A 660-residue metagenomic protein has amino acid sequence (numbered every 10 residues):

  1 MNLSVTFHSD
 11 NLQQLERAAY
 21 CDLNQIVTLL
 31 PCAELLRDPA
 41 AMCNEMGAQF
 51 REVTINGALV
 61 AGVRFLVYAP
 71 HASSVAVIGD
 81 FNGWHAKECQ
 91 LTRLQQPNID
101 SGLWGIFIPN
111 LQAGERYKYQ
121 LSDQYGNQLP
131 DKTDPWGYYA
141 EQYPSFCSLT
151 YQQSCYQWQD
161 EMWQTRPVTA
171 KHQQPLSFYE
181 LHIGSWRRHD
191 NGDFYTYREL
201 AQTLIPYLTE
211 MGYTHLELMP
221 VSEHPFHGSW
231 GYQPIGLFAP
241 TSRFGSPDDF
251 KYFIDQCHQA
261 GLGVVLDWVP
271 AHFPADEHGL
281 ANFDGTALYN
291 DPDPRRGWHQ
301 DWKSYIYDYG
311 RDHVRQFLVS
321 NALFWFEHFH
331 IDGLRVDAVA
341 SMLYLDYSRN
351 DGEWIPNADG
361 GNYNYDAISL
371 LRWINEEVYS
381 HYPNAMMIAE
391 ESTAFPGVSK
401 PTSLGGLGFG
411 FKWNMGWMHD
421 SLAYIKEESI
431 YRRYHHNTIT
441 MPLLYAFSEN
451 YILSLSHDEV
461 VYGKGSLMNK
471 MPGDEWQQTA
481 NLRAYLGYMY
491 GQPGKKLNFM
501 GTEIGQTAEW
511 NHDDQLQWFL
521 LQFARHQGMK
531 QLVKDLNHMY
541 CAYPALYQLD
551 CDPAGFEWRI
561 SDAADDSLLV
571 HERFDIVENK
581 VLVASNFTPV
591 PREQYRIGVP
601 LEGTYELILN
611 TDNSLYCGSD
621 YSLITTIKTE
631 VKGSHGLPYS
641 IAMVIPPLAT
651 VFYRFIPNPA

Functional and structural regions predicted by a protein language model:
M1-R64, L94-E180, S185-G192, E199 (+1 more regions): The feature marks proteins involved in alpha-glucan
V67, Y119, L181, L208 (+12 more regions): Conserved, mostly hydrophobic/aromatic
Y68-V75, P600-G603: Short proline/glycine-enriched turn/loop motifs at strand-loop junctions of beta-rich domains
F81-L103, D612-G636: Solvent-exposed beta-strand/loop surfaces of large extracellular or lumenal domains
A113-R116, I624-A660: C-terminal beta-strand-rich structural cap/linker in extracellular carbohydrate-active enzymes
E141, E161-Q173, H182-Y363, I627 (+1 more regions): Substrate-binding/active-site clefts of carbohydrate-active enzymes
Y143, H330-D332, Y347-Q515, L520 (+3 more regions): Conserved alpha/beta catalytic core and glycan-binding cleft of carbohydrate-active enzymes
R525-L546: Catalytic cores of secreted or luminal carbohydrate-active enzymes
